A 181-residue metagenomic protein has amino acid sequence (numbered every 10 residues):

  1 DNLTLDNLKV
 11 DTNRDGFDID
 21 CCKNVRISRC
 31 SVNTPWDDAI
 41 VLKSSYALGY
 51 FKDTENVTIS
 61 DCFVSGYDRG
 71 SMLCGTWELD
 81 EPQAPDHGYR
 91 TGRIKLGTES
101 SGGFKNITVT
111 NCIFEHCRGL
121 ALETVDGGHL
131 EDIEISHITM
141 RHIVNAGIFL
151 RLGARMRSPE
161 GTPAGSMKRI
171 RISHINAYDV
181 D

Functional and structural regions predicted by a protein language model:
D1-D181: Extracellular/periplasmic carbohydrate-active domains that bind, remodel, or depolymerize complex polysaccharides
